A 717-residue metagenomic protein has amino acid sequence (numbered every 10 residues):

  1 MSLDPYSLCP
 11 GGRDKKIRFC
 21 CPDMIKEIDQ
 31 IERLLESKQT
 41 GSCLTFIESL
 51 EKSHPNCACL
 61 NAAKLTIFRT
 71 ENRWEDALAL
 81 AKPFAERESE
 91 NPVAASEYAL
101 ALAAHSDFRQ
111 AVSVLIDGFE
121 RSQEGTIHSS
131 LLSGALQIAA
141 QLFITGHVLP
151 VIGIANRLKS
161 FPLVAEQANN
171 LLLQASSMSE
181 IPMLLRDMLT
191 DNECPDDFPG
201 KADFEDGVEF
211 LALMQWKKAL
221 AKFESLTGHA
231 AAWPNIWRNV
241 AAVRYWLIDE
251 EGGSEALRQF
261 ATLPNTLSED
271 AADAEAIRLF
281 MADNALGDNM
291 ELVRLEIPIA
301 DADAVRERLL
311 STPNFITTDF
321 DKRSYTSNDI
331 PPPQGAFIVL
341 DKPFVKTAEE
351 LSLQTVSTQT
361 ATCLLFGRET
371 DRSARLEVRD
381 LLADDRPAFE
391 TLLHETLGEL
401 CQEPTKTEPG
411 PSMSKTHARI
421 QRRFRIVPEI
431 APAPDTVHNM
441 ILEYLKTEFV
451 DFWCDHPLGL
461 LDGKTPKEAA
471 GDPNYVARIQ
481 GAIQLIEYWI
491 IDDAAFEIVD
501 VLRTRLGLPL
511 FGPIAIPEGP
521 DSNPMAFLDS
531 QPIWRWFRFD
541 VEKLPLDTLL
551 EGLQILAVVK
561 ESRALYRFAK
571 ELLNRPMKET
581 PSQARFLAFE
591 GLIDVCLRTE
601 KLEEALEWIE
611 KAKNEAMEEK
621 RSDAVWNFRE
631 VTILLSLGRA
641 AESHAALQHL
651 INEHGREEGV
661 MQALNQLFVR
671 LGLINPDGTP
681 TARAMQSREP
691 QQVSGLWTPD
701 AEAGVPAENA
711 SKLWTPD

Functional and structural regions predicted by a protein language model:
L3-K15: Short Cys/His-rich zinc-binding micro-motifs
D23-I28, H54-N61, S89-S96, I127-A135 (+7 more regions): Generic helix N-cap/helix-start motif at coil->alpha-helix transitions
K26-A79, F161, P199-K218, K222-S225 (+2 more regions): Alpha-helical segment of the N-proximal tetratricopeptide repeat
E32, T66, L100, Q137-A140 (+5 more regions): Residue-level recognition of tetratricopeptide repeat
K38, N72, S106-R109, F143-G146 (+7 more regions): Residue-level detector of the short coil/turn that links helix A to helix B within each tetratricopeptide repeat
E86-P92, A103, S113-Q123, L136 (+7 more regions): TPR/TPR-like (Sel1-like) alpha-helical repeat modules
D273-T358: Short Lys/Arg-enriched alpha/beta "domain-start" segment
